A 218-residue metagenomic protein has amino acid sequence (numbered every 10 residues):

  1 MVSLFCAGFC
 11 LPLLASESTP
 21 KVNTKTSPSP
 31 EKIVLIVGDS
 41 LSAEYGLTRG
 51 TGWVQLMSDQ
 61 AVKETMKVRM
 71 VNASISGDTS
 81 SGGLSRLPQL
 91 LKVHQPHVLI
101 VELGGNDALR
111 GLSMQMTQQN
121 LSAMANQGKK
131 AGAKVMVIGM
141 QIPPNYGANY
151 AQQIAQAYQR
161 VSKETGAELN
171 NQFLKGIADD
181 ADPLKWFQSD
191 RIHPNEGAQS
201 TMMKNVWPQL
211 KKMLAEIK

Functional and structural regions predicted by a protein language model:
V2, P30-K32, G38-D39, G197 (+1 more regions): Membrane-interface segments of envelope glycosyltransferases acting on lipid-linked substrates or membrane lipids
V2-P12: Bacterial N-terminal signal peptides
G8, A73, V101: Active-site-adjacent beta-strand anchor residues
E17-S76, R86-Q95: Serine-esterase "nucleophile elbow" of acetyl-processing enzymes
A43, T79, P144: Flexible, glycine-rich phosphate/dinucleotide-binding loops and adjacent beta-alpha linkers at cofactor/substrate
G46, V71-S80, A108-L112, R191: Acidic/histidine-rich helix-loop elements that form or flank divalent-metal/phosphate-binding sites at the catalytic
M66, L84-K218: Alpha-helical cap/lid subdomain in secreted, periplasmic, or secretory-pathway luminal O-acyl-processing enzymes
